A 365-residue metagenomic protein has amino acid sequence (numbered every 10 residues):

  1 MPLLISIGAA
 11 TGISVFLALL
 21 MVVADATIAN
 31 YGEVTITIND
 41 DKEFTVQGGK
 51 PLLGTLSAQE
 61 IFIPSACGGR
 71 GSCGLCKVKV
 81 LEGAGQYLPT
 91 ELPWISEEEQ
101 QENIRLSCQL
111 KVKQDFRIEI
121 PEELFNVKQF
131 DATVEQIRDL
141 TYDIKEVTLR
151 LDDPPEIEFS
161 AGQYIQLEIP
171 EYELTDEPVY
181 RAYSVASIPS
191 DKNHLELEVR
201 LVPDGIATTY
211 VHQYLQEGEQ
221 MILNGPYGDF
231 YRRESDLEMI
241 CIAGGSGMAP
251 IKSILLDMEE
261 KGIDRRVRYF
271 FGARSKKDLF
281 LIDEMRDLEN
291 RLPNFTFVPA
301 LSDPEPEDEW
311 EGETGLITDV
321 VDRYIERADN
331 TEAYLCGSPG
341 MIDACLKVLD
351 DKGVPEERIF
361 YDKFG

Functional and structural regions predicted by a protein language model:
M1-G69, V80-Q101, A273-G365: Reductase modules of NAD(P)H-dependent flavoproteins
L17-V23, P89, P93-R150, P155: Fe-S ferredoxin-like electron-transfer domains and their immediately adjacent linker/connector regions across
C67, C73-C76, C108: Short cysteine clusters
L75, R117, Y164, E219-Q220: Residue-level marker of beta-strand positions
Q129-E219, A273-S275, A300-P304: Ferredoxin-reductase
G162, G247, S338: Short, conserved phosphate/pyrophosphate- and ester-handling motifs at nucleotide-, phospho-/glycolipid
N224-L237: A short, basic/flexible loop-to-alpha-helix module at the beginning of a structural domain
